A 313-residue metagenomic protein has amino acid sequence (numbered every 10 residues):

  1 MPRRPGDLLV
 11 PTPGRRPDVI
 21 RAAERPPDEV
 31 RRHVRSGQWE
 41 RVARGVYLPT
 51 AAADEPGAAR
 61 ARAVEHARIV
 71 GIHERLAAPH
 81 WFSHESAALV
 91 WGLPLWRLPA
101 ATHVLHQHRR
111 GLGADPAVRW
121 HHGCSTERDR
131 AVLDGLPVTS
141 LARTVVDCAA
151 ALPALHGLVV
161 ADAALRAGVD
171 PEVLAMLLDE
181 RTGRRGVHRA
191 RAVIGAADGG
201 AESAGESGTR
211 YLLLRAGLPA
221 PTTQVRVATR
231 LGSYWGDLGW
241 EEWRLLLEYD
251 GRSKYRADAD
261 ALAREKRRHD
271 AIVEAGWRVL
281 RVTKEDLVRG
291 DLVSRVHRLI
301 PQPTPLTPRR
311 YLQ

Functional and structural regions predicted by a protein language model:
M1-G186, P301-Q313: Short gly/ser-rich loop at a beta-strand->alpha-helix junction or flexible surface loop bordering the NTP-binding
P2-E29, A78, L165-Q313: Surface segments flanking catalytic/ligand-binding clefts of nucleic-acid enzymes
